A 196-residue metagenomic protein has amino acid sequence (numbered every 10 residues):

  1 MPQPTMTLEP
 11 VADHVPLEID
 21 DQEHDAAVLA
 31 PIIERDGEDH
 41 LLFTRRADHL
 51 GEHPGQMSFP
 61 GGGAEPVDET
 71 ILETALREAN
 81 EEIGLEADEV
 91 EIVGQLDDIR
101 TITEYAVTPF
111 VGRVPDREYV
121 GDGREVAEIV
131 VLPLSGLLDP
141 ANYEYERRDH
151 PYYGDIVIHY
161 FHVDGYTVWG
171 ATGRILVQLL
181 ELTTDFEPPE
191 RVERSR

Functional and structural regions predicted by a protein language model:
M1-S58, G63-E118, V126, G154-R196: N-terminal leader/linker segments that precede catalytic domains of diphosphate-processing enzymes
D122-D164: NUDIX/MutT-family hydrolases
